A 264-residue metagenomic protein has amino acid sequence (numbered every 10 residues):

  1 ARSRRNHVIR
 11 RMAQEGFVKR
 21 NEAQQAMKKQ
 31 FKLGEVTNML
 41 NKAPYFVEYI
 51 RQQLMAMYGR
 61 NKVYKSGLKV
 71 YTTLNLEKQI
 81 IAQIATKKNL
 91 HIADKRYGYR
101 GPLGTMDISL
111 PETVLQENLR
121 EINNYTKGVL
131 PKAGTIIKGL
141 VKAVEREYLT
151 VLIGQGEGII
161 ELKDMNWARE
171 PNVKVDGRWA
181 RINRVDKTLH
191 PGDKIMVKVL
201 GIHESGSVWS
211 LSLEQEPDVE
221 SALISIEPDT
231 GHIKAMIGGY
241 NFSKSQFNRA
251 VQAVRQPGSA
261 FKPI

Functional and structural regions predicted by a protein language model:
A1-K138, K142-L152: Non-catalytic, structured segments within soluble enzyme domains
M12, A82, R146, T230-G231 (+1 more regions): Active-site SXXK
Q30-L33, L76-Q79, R146, E157 (+4 more regions): Solvent-exposed loop/turn segments at secondary-structure junctions within structured extracellular/periplasmic domains
V70, M106, I137-G156, E214-S243: A short, well-structured edge-of-sheet supersecondary motif
N89-G104, I122-I136, K187-T188, D193-E227: Beta-lactamase-like hydrolase cores
V129-L130, G134-I182, D186-L189, K194-I202: S1/OB-fold single-stranded RNA-binding interface
D176-D186, E216-S221, K244-F261: Short active-site loop at a secondary-structure junction that contains or immediately precedes the catalytic residue(s)
